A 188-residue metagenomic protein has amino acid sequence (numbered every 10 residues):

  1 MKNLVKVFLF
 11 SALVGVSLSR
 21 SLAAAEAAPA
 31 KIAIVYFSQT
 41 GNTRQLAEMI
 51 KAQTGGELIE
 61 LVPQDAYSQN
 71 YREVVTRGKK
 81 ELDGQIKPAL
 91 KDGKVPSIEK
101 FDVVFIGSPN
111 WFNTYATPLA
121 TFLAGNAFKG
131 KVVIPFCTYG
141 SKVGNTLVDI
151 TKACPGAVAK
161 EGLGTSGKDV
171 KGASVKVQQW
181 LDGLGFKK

Functional and structural regions predicted by a protein language model:
M1-F8: Bacterial N-terminal signal peptides that target proteins for export
S11, G162-K188: Glycine-rich phosphate/pyrophosphate-binding loop and the adjoining helix
V14-L22: C-terminal segment of classical bacterial N-terminal signal peptides
S21-V103, N113, K176-K188: N-terminal beta1-alpha1-beta2 submodule of the flavodoxin-like/Rossmannoid cofactor-binding fold
Q39-N42, P63-Y67, N110-T114, Y139-V143 (+1 more regions): Solvent-exposed loop/turn segments at secondary-structure junctions within structured extracellular/periplasmic domains
L58, P155-T165: Short beta-strand elements in bilobed, periplasmic/extracellular small-molecule ligand-binding domains
V74-V158: Helix-loop-strand module that forms the ligand-binding subsite of alpha/beta enzymes
